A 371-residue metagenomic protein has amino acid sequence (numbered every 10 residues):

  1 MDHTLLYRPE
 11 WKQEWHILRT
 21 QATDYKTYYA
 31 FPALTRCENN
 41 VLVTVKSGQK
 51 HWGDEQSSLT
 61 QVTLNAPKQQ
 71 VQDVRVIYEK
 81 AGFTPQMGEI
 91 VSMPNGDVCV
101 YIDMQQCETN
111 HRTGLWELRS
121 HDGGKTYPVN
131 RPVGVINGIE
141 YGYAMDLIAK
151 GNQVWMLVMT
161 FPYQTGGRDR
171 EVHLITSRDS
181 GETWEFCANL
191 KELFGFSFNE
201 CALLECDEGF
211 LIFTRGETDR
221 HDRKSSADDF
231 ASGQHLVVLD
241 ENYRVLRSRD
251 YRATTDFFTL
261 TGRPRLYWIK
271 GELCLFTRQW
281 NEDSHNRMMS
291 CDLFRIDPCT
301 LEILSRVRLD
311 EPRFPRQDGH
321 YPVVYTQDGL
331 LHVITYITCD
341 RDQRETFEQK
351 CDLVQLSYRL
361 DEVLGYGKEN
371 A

Functional and structural regions predicted by a protein language model:
M1-A371: Asp-box/BNR beta-propeller blade signature and adjacent active/binding-site loops in extracellular glycan-interacting
